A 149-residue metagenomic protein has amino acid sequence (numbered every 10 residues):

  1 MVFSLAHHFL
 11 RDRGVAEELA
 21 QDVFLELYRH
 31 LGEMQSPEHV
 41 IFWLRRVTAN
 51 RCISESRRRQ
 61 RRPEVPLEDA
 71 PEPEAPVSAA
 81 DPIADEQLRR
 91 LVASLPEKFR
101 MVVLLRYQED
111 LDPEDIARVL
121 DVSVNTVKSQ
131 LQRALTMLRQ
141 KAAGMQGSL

Functional and structural regions predicted by a protein language model:
M1, Q87-R90, R100-M101: Pre-recognition alpha-helix immediately N-terminal to the DNA-recognition helix within helix-turn-helix or winged-helix
M1-R13, H30, V92, K141-G144: Amphipathic, Lys/Arg- and hydrophobic-enriched alpha-helical face
F3, F24, P96, R100 (+1 more regions): C-terminal flanking helix
S4, E18-L25, R29, E38-N50: Structural recognition of an alpha-helix C-terminal capping motif at a helix-to-coil junction
G32-S36, R46-L67, D81: Arg/Lys-rich amphipathic alpha helix in sigma70-family domain 2
A49, I53, E114, L120-Q146: DNA-recognition helix of helix-turn-helix
R59-R62, D69-A93: Acidic, proline/glycine-rich intrinsically disordered inter-domain spacer in sigma factors
V102-R106: A short pre-motif secondary-structure segment
